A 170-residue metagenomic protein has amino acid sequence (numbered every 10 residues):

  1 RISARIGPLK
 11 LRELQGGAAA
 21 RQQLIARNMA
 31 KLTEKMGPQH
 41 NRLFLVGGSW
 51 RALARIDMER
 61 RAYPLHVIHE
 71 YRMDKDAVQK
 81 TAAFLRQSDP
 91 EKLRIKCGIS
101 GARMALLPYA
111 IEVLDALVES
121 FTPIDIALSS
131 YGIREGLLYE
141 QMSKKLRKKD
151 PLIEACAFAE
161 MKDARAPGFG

Functional and structural regions predicted by a protein language model:
I2-G170: Helical "lid/coupling" subdomains associated with nucleotide-phosphate turnover
